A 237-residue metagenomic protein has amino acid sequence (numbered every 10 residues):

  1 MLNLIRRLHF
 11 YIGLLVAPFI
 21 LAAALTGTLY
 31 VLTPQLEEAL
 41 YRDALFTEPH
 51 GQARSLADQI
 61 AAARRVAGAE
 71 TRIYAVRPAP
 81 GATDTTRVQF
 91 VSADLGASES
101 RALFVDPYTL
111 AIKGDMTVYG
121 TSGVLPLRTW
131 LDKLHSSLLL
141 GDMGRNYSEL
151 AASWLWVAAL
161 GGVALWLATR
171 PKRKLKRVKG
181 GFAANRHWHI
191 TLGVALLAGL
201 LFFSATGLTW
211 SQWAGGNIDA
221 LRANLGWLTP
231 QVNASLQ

Functional and structural regions predicted by a protein language model:
M1-Q237: Conserved histidines in hydrophobic membrane contexts and catalytic metal-binding motifs
